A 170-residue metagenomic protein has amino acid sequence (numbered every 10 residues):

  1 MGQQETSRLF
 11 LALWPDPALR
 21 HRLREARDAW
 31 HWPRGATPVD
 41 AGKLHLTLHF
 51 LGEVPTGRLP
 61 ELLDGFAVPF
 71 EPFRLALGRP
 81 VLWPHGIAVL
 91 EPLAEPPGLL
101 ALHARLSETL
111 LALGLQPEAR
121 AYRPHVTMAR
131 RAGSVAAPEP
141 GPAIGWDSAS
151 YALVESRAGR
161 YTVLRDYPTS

Functional and structural regions predicted by a protein language model:
M1-S170: Histidine-dependent nucleotide/RNA phosphoesterase domain, centered on the 2H-phosphoesterase fold with its duplicated
